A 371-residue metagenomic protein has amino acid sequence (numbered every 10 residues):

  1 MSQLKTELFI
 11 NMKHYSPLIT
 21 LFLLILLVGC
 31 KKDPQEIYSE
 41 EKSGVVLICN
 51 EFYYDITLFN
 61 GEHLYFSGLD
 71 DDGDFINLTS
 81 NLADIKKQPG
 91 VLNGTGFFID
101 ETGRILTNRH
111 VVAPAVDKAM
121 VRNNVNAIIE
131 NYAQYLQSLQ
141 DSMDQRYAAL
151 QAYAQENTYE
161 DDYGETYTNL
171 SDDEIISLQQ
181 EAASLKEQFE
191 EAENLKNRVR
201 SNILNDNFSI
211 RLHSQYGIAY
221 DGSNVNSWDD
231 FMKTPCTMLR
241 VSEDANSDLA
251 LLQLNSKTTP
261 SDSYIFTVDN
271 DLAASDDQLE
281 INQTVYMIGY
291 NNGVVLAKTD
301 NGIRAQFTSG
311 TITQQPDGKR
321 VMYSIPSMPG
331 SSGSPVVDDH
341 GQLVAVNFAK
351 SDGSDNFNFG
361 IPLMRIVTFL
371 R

Functional and structural regions predicted by a protein language model:
K13-L21: Sec-dependent signal peptide recognition, specifically the positively charged N-region followed immediately by
F22-G29: Hydrophobic h-region of N-terminal signal peptides that target proteins for export in Gram-negative bacteria
C30-N108, K196, N207-H213, T237-A250: N-terminal activation segment of mature serine protease catalytic domains
K32, K118-I203, V346-R371: C-terminal cap/linker of serine protease catalytic domains
D33-P34, V91, N226-V241, N270-V321 (+2 more regions): Flexible, gly/ser-rich surface segments that form the specificity/activation loops bordering the active-site cleft
N77-L92, N169-D244: Intrinsically disordered, low-complexity acidic Ser/Thr-rich regulatory segments
F97-F98, P326-N347: Catalytic nucleophile loop of clan PA
G103-D117, A149, L170, I176 (+4 more regions): Conserved active-site neighborhood of the chymotrypsin/trypsin-like protease fold
